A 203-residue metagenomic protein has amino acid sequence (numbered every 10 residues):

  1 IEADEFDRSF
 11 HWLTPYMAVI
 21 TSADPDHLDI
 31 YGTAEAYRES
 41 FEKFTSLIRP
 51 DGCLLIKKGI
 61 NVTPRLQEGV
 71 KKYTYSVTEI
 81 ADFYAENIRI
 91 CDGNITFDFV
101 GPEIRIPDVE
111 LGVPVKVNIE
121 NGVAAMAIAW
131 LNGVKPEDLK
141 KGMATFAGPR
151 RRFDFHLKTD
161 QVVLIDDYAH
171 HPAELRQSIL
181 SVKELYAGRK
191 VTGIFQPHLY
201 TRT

Functional and structural regions predicted by a protein language model:
I1-F6, L164-H170: Switch II (G3) loop of P-loop NTPases
E2, T21, K57, I194-Q196: Short beta-strand segments
E5-H11, S178-V182: Short amphipathic alpha-helices and their capping/turn segments at secondary-structure boundaries
H11, N118, H171: Short, conserved glycine- and acidic-residue-centered signature motifs in active-site or ligand-binding loops
P15-L164, G188-R189: Acidic, Mg2+-coordinating active-site environments of NTP-dependent enzymes
H27, Y31, H170-H171, H198: Histidine-centered active-site/metal-ligand motif
A124, H170, E174: Conserved cofactor-binding/catalytic machinery of classical short-chain dehydrogenase/reductase
G148-R151, A173-T203: Active-site beta-alpha connecting loops in nucleotide-dependent enzymes
